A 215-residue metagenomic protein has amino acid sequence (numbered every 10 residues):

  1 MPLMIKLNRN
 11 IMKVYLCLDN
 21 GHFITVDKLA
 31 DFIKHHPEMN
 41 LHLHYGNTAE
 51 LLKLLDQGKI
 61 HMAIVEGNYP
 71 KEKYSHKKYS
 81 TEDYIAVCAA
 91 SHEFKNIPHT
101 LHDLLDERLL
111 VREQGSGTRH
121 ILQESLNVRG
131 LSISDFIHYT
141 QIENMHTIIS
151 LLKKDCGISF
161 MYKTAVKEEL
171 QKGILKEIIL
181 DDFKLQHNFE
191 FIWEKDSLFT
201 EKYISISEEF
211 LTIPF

Functional and structural regions predicted by a protein language model:
K6, H76-L110, Q114: Flexible hinge/capping segments at coil-to-helix
R9-H36, N40-L52: N-terminal winged-helix
I24, K28, T118-L122, L198-F210: Short amphipathic alpha-helical coupling segments at ligand-binding clamshell hinges and other catalytic/signaling
D27-D31, T48-Y84, C88, I97: Short beta-strand-centered segments that line the small-molecule binding cleft or hinge of alpha/beta clamshell
N47-T48, D56-I60, L131-E177: Hydrophobic hinge/microswitch elements
S75-I85, Q171-L185: Short beta-strand->loop
L109-G130: Secondary-structure junction motif
I178-F215: A late-sequence structural motif
